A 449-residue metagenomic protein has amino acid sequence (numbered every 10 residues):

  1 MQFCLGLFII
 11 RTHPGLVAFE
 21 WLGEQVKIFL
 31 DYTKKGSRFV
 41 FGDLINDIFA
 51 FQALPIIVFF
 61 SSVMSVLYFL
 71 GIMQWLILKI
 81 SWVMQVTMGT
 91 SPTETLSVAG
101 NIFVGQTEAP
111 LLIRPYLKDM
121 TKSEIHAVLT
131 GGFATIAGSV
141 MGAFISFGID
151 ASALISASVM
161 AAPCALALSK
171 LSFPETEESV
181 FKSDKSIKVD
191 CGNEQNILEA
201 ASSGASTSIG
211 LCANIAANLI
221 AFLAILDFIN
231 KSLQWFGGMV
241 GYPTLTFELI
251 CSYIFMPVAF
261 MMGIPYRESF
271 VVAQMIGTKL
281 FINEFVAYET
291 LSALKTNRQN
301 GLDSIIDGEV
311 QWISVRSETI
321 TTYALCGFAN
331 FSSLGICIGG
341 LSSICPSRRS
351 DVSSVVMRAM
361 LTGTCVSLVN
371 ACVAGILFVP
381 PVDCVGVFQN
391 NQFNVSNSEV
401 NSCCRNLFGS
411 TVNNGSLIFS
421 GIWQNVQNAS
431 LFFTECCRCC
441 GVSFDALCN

Functional and structural regions predicted by a protein language model:
M1-A53, I225, C337-G340, C345-M357 (+4 more regions): N-terminal alpha-helical transmembrane segments of multi-pass membrane transport and channel/translocase proteins
M1-I9, I57-V66, G138-A143, M160-S172 (+5 more regions): Hydrophobic core segments of alpha-helical transmembrane domains in multi-pass membrane transport and ion-translocation
M1-P55, D184-C191, I197-I209, W235-Q274: Hydrophobic transmembrane alpha-helices of multi-pass solute/ion transporters
D31-Y32, L78-L112, E177-A200, T244-Y253 (+3 more regions): Juxtamembrane inter-helical linkers in multi-pass membrane proteins
Y32-T90: Hydrophobic alpha-helical hairpins/lids featuring a short glycine-rich hinge
V86-I145, A273-D351, V356-V373: Alpha-helical membrane segments and immediately flanking helix-loop junctions that form or couple to the substrate/ion
G142-K188, T362-Q424, S430, C440-F444: Juxtamembrane and boundary regions of transmembrane helices in multi-pass small-molecule transporters and channels
S206-D307, F419-D445: Transmembrane helical segments that form the transport core of multi-pass membrane transport proteins
